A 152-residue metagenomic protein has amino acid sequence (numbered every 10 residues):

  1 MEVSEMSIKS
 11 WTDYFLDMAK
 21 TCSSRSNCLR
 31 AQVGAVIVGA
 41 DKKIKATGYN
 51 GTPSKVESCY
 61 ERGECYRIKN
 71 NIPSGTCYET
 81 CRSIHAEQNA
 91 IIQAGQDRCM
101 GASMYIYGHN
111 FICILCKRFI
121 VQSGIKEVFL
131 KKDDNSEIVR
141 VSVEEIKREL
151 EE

Functional and structural regions predicted by a protein language model:
M1-E152: Zinc-dependent deaminase catalytic domain
